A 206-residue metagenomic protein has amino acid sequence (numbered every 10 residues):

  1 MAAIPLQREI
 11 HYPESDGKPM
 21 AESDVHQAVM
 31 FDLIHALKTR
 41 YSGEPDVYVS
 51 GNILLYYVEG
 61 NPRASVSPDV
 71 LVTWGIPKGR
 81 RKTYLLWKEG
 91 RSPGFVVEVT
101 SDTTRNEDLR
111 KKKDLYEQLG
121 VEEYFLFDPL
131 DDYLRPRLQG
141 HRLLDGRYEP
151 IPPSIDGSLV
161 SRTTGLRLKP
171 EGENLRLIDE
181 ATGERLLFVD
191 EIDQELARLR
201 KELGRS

Functional and structural regions predicted by a protein language model:
M1-E22, A36-T39, L55-P68, G75-F95 (+2 more regions): C-terminal interaction segment
G43-L55: A short acidic/basic microdomain associated with nuclease active sites
Y48-S50, F125-D128: A structural signal for short, well-ordered beta-strand segments and their strand-loop junctions that often border
V49, V70-V72: Generic preference for hydrophobic
E122: Short acidic/polar active-site loop segments enriched in Thr and Asp
